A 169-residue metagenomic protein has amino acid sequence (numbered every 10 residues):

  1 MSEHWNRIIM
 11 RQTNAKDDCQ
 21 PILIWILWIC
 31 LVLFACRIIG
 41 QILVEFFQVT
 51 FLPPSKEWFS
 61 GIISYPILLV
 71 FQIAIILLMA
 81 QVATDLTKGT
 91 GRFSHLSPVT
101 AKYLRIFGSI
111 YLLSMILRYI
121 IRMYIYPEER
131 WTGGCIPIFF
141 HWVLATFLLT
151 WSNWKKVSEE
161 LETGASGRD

Functional and structural regions predicted by a protein language model:
S2-C19: Short, Lys/Arg-rich, polar N-terminal cytosolic tail immediately upstream of the first transmembrane signal-anchor
D17-L31, P98-R105: Alpha-helical transmembrane segments and their helix-start/interface "positive-inside/aromatic belt" motifs in integral
L33-P66: Hydrophobic transmembrane helix segments
F46-T50, I116-E129: Juxtamembrane "helix-exit" motif on the non-cytosolic side of transmembrane helices
P53-I62, Y126-F140: Non-cytosolic membrane-interface motifs at loop->transmembrane helix junctions
L68-Q81, F139-K156: Hydrophobic cores of alpha-helical transmembrane segments in multi-pass inner/ER membrane proteins, independent
T87-Y111: Cytoplasmic juxtamembrane regions at transmembrane-helix boundaries
K102-M123, P137-A145: Hydrophobic alpha-helical membrane segments
